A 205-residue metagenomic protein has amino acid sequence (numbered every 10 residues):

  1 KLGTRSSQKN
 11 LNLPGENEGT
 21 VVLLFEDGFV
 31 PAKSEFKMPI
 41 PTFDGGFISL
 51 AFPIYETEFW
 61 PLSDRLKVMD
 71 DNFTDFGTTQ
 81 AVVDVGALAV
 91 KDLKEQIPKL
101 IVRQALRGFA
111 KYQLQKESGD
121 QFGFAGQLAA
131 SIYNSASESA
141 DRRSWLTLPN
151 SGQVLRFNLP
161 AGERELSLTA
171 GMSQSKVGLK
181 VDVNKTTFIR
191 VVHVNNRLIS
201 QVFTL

Functional and structural regions predicted by a protein language model:
L2-L205: Short loop/turn and low-complexity linker motifs enriched in small/turn-promoting residues
